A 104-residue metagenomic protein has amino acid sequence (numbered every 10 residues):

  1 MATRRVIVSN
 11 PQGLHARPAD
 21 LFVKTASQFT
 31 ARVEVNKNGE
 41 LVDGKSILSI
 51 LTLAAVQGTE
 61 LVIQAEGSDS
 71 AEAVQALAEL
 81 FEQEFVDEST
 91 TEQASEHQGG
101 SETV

Functional and structural regions predicted by a protein language model:
M1-N10: Short amphipathic
R4, V33, T59-L61: Conserved beta-strand core positions
V8, G39, V62, E66: Generic anion/oxyanion-binding catalytic loop in active/binding sites
P11-Q57, L80: Compact, glycine-rich, soluble single-domain proteins
E60-H97: C-terminal structural segments of small proteins and small subunits
G100-E102: Acidic/glycine-rich phosphate/pyrophosphate-binding loops and surrounding catalytic core that coordinate Mg2+
